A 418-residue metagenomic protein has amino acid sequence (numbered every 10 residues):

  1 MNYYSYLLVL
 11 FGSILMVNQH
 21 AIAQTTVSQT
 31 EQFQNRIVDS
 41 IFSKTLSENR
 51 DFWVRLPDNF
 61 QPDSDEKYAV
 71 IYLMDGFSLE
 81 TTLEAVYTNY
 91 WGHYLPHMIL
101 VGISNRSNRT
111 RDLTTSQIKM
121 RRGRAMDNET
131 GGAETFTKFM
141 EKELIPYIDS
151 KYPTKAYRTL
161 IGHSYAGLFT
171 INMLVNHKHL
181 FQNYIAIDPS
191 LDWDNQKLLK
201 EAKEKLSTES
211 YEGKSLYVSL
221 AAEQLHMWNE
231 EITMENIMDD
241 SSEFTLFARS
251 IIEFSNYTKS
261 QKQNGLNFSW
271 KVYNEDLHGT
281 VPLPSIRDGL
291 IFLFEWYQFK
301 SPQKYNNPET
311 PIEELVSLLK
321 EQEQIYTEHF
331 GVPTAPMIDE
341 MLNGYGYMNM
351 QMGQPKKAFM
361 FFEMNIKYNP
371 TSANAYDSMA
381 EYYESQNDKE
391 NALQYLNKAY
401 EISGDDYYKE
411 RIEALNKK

Functional and structural regions predicted by a protein language model:
A23-Y68, N365: A domain-start/cap signature at the N-terminus of enzymes
Q61, T115-S164: Gly/Ser-rich "nucleophile elbow"/oxyanion-hole loop immediately N-terminal to the catalytic nucleophile in hydrolases
F77-T137: Active-site machinery of serine-nucleophile hydrolases
K178, P370, S403-G404: Short coil turns that delineate tetratricopeptide repeat
W193-G265: The feature captures the conserved acid-bearing segment of alpha/beta-hydrolase catalytic domains
I338-D339, P355-K356, A373-N374, D406-Y407: Helix-start (N-cap) detector for alpha-helical repeat units in TPR-like alpha-solenoids, especially tetratricopeptide
